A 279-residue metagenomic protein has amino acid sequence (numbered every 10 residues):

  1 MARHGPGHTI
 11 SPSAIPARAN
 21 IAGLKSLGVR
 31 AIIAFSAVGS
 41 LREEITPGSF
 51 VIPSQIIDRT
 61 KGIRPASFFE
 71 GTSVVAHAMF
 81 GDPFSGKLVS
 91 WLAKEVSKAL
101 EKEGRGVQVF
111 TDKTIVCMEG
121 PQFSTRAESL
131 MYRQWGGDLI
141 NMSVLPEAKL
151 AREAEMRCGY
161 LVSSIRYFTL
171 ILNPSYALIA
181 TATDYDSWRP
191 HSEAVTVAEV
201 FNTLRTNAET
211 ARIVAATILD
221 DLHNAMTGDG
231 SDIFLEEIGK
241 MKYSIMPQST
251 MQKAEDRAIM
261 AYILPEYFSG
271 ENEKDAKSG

Functional and structural regions predicted by a protein language model:
M1-G81, D275-G279: Metabolite-binding pocket within alpha/beta catalytic cores that recognizes anionic/polar moieties
I21, S129, L145-A148: Generic hydrophobic/aromatic pocket-lining and core-packing "Φ" positions
V29, Q55, K61, K94-K102 (+5 more regions): Generic secondary-structure signature for well-ordered alpha-helical cores
E43-G71, R105-M131, E153-T210: Active-site phosphate/oxyanion-binding loops
K94-D138, T227, D232, G239 (+1 more regions): Active-site/ligand-binding-proximal alpha/beta "capping" segment
D186-K242: His/Asp/Glu-rich mid-to-C-terminal helical/loop segments that flank catalytic regions of hydrolases
D229-G279: A short, charged, Gly/Pro-tolerant segment at domain boundaries
